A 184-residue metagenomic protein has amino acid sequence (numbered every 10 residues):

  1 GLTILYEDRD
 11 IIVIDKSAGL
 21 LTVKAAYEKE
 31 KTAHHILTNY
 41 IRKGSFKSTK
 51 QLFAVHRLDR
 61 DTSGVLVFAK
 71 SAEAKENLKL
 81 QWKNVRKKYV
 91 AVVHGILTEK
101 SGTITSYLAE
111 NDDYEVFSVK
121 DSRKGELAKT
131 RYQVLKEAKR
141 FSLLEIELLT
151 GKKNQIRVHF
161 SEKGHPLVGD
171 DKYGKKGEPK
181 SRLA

Functional and structural regions predicted by a protein language model:
G1-F117, R123-K129, E137: RNA pseudouridine synthases
V23-K24, S118-V119, L144, V168-G169: Thr-Gly-centered strand-to-loop micro-motif
K29-L37, S71-A72, E110, L127 (+1 more regions): Pseudouridine synthase
